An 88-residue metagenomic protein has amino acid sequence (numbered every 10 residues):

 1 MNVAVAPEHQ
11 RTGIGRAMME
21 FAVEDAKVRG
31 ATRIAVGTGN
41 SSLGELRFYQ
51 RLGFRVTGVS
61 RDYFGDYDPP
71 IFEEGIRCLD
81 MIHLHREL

Functional and structural regions predicted by a protein language model:
V3-V5, T38: Hydrophobic adenine-recognition pocket in adenosine-nucleotide-binding enzymes
V5, R11-E24, R51: Conserved acetyl-CoA-binding loop-helix of GNAT-fold acetyltransferases
A26-G39: Conserved GNAT acetyl-CoA-binding A-motif
V36-L46, R61-Y67: Conserved beta-strand-loop-alpha-helix junction that forms the acyl-donor binding cleft
Q50-G58: Conserved acetyl-CoA-binding loop of GNAT-fold acetyltransferases
G58-I82: Conserved acyl-donor/pantetheine-binding loop and adjacent beta-alpha core of acyl/acetyltransferases and related
H83-E87: Short, well-ordered beta-strand micro-motif
